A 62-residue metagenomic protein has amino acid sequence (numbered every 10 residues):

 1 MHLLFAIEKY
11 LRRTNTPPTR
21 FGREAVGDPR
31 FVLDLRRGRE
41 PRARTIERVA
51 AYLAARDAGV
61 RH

Functional and structural regions predicted by a protein language model:
M1-L3: Absolute protein N-terminus
F5-E8, P29, A50: Short, amphipathic alpha-helical segments that act as regulatory/interfacial helices in nucleotide-processing proteins
F5-R20: Short basic helix-loop element that most often maps to the first helix and adjoining turn of HTH DNA-binding modules
T16-F31: Short alpha-helical DNA-recognition segment
R20, D34, R61-H62: Short, hydrophobic secondary-structure boundary micro-motifs
A25, L35-R36, L53: DNA major-groove recognition helix of helix-turn-helix
L33-R48: Short, basic-rich loop-to-helix N-cap that marks the start of a DNA-contacting helix
A54-H62: Short C-terminal boundary/hinge segments that cap the last helix of small helical domains
